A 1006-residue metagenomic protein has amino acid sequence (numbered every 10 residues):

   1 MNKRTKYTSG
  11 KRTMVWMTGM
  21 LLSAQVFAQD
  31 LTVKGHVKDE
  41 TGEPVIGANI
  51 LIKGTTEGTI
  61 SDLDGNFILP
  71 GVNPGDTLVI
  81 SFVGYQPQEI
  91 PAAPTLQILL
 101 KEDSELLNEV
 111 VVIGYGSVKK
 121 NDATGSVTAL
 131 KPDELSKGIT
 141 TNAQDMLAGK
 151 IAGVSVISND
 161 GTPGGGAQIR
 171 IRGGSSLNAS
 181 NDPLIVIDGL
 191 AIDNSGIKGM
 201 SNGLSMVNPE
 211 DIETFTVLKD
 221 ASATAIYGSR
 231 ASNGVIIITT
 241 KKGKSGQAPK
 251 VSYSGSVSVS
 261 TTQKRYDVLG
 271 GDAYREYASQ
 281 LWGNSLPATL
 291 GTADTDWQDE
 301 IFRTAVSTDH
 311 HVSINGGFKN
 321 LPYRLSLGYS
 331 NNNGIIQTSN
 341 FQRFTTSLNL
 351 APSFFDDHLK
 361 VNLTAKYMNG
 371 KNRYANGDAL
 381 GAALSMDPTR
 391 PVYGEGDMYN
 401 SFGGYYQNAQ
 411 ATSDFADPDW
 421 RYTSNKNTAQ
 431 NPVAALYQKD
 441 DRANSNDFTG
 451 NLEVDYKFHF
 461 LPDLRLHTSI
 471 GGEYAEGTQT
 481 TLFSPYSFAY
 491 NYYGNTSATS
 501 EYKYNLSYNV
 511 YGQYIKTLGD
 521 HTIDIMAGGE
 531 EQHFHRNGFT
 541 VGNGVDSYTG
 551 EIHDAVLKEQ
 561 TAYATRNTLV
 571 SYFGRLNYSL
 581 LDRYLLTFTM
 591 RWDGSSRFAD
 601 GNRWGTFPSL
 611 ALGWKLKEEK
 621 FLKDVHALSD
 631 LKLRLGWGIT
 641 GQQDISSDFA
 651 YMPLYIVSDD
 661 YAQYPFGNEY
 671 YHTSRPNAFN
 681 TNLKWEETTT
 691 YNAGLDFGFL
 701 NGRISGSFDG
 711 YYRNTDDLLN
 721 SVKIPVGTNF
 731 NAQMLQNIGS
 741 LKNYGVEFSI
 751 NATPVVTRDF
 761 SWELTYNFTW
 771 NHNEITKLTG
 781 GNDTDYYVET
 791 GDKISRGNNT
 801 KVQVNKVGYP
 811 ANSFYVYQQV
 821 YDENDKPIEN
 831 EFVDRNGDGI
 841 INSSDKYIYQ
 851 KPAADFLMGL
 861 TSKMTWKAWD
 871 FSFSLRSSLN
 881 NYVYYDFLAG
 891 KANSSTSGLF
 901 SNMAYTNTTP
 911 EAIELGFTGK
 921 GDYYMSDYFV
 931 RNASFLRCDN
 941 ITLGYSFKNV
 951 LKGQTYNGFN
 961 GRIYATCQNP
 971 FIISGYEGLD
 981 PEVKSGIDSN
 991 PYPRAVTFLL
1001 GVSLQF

Functional and structural regions predicted by a protein language model:
M1-M17, S23-M368, N376, Y422 (+4 more regions): Short, small/polar-rich motifs associated with maturation and membrane association, primarily at protein termini
G243-P249, K319-L321, F355-L359, N376 (+9 more regions): Short loop/turn motifs that connect adjacent beta-strands in outer-membrane beta-barrel proteins
S252-T292, Q736, T753-P852: Conserved small-residue
T262, L290-W297, I301, A305-G328 (+10 more regions): Flexible loop and strand-edge segments within Gram-negative outer membrane beta-barrel domains
G271-A293, G381-A434, T481-T496, H535-A562 (+8 more regions): Surface-exposed loop/turn segments flanking beta-strands in extracellular/periplasmic regions
Q298, V433, S595, E823-K826 (+1 more regions): Extracytoplasmic gating/loop element in the C-terminal half of outer-membrane beta-barrel translocons and assembly
R303-L321, L327-N331, F344, S424-T481 (+12 more regions): Outer-membrane beta-barrel transmembrane strands
I335-S347, N362-M368, Y374-A379, D440-D546 (+4 more regions): Small-side-chain secondary-structure face that scaffolds active or pore-lining regions
